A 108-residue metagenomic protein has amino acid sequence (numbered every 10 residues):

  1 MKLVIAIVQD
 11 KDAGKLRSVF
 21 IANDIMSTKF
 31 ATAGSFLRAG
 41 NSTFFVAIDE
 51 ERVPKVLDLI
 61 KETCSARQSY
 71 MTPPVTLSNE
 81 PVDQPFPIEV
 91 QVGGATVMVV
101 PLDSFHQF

Functional and structural regions predicted by a protein language model:
M1-F108: Positively charged, small/polar-rich N-terminal and surface patches that mediate targeting and assembly and bind
